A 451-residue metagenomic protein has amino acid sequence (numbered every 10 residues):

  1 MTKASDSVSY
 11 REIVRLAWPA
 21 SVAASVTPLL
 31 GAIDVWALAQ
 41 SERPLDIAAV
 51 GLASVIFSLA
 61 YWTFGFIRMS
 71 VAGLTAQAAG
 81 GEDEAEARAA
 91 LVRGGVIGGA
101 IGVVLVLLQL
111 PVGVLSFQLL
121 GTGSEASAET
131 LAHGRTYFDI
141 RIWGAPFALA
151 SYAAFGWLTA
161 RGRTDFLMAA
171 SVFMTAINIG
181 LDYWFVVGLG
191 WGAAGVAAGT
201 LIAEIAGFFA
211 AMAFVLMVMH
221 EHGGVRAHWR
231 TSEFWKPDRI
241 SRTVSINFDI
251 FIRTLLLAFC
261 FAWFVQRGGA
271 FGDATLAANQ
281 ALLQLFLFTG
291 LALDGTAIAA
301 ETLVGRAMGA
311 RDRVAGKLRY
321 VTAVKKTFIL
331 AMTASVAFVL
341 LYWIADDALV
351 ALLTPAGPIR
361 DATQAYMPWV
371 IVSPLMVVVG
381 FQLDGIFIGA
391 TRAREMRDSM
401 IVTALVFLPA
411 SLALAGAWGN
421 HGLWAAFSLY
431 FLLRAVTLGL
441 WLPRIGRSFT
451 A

Functional and structural regions predicted by a protein language model:
M1-A20, T75-P146, I177, G188-F248 (+2 more regions): Short alpha-helical transmembrane segments in multi-pass integral membrane proteins
S21-G73, G144-A148, S241-R306, A334-F338 (+2 more regions): Transmembrane helix-bundle signature of multi-pass secondary active exporters and lipid flippases
G31-A32, M69, L110-P111, Y152-A153 (+7 more regions): A generic alpha-helix surface/boundary motif
A32, S41-P44, A78-G81, A160-R161 (+4 more regions): Helix-loop interface residues and adjacent transmembrane-helix termini in multi-pass membrane transporters, primarily
A32-W36, A153-W157, I179-W184, M212 (+6 more regions): Alpha-helical transmembrane segments of multipass membrane proteins
V35, P44-I47, E84, T164 (+4 more regions): Membrane-helix interface/capping residues of multi-pass secondary transporters
A49-L107, S151-A160, T164-L167, A278-L340 (+2 more regions): Small-residue-rich hydrophobic transmembrane alpha-helices
G65-A72, I140-T159, L167-T175, V196-M212 (+4 more regions): Short runs within selected transmembrane alpha-helices of multi-pass transporters and secretion channels
